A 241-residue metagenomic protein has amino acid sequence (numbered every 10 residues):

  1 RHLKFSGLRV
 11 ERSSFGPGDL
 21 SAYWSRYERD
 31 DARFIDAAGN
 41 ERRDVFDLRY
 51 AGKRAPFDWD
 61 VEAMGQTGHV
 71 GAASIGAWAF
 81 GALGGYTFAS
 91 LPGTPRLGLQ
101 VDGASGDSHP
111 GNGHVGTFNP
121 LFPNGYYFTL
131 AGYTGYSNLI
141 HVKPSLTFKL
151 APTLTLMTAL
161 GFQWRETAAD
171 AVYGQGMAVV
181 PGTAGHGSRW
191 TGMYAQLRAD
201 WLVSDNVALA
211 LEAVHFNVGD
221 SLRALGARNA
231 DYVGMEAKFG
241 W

Functional and structural regions predicted by a protein language model:
R1-G111, K149, A169, G182-H186 (+2 more regions): Signature for the C-terminal beta-barrel architecture of outer-membrane proteins
W24, A63-G65, V101-G103, T158-F162 (+2 more regions): Active-site proximal loops enriched in glycine and acidic residues that flank catalytic Cys/His/Asp and coordinate
S25-D30, D60-Q66, P120-F128, G174-P181 (+1 more regions): Flexible, solvent-exposed coil segments and beta strand-coil junctions, predominantly the extracellular/periplasmic
V70, G116, T167, D220-S221: Conserved catalytic-core motifs characterized by acidic clusters
P95-R96, V101-Y194: C-terminal structural cap/anchor segments
P152-L156, T191-L197, V203-L211, D231-V233: A short pocket-lining beta-strand/turn micro-motif at the edge of beta-sheets
W201, R228-W241: Outer-membrane beta-barrel "beta-signal"
L202-R228: C-terminal beta-signal and adjacent terminal beta-strands/loops of Gram-negative outer-membrane beta-barrel proteins
